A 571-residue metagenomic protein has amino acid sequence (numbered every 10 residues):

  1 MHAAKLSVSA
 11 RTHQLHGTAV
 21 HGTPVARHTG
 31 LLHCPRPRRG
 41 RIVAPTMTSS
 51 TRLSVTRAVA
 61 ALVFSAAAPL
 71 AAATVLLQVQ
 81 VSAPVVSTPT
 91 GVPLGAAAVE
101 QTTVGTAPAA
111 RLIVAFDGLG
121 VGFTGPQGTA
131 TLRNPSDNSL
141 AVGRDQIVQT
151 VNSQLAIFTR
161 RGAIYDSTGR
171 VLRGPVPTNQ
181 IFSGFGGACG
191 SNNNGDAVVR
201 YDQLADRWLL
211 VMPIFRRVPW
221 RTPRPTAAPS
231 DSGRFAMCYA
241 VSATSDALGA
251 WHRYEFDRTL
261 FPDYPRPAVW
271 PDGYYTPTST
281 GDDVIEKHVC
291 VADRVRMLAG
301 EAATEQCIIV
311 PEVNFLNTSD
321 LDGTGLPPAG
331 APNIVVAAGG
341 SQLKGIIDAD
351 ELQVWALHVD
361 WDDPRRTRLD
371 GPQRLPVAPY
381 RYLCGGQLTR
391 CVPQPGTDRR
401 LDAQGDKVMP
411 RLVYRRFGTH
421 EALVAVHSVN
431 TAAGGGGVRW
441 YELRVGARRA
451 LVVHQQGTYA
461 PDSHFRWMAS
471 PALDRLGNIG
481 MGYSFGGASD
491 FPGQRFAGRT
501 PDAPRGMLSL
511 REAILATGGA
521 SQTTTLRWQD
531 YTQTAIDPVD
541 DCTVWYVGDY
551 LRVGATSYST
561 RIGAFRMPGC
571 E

Functional and structural regions predicted by a protein language model:
P45-T46, V55: Residue-level detector of intrinsically disordered terminal segments
R57-A71: Bacterial N-terminal signal peptides
A73-E571: C-terminal PAP-associated
